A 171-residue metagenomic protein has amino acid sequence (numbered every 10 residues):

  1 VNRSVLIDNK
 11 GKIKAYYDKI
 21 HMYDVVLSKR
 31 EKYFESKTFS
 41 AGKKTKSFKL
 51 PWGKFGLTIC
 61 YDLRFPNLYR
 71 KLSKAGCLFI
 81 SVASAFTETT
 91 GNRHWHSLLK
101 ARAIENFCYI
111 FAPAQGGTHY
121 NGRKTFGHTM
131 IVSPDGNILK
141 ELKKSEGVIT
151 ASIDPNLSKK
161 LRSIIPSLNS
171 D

Functional and structural regions predicted by a protein language model:
V1-A75, E88-S97, K160, I164-S167: Active-site catalytic loop in hydrolytic enzyme cores
L6-D8, V132-S133, A151-S152: Short beta-strand-to-turn element immediately C-terminal to the catalytic PLP-Schiff-base lysine in fold type I
K54, L63-I149: CN hydrolase (nitrilase-like) catalytic-core segments centered on the catalytic cysteine and neighboring Lys/Glu
T150-D171: Short, basic/aromatic-enriched C-terminal tail that caps enzymatic domains
